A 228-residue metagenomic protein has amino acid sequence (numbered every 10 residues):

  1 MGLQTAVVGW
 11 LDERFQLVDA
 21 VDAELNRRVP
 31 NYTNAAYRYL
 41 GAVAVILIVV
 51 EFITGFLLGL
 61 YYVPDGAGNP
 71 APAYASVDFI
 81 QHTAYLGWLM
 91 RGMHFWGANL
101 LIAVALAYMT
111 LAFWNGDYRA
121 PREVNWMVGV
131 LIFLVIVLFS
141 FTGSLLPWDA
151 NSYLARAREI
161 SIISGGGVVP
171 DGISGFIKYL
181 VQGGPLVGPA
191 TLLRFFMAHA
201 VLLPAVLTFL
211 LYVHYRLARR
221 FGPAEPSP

Functional and structural regions predicted by a protein language model:
M1-P228: Membrane-embedded alpha-helical bundles that constitute the cytochrome b-like, heme-associated redox core of multi-pass
